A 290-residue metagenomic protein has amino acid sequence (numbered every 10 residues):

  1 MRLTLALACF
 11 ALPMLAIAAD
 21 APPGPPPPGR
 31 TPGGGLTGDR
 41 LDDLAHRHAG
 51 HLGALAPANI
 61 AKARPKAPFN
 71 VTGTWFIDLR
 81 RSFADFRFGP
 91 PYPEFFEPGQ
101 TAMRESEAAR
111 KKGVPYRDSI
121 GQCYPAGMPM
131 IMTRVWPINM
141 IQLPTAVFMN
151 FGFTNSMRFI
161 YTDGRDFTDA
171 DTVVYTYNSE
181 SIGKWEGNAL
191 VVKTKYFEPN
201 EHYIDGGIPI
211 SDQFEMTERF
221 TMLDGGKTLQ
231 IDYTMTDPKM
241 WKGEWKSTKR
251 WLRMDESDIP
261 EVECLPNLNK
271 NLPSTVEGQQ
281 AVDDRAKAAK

Functional and structural regions predicted by a protein language model:
T4-L15: Bacterial N-terminal signal peptides
A18-K290: PEST-like low-complexity, intrinsically disordered acidic/proline/serine-rich tracts that flank trafficking/processing
